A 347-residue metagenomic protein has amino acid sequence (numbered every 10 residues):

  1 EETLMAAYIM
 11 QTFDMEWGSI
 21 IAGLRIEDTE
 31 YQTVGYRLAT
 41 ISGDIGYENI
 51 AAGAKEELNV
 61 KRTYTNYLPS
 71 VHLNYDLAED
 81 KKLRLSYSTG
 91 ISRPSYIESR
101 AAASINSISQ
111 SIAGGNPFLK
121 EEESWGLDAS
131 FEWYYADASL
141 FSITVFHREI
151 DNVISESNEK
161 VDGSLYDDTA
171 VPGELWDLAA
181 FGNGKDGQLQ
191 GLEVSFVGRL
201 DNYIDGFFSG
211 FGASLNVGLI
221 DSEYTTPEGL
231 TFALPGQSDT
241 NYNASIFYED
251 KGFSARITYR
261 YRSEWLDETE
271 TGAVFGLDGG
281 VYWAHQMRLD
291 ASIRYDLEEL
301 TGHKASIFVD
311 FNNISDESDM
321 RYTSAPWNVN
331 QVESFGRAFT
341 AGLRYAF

Functional and structural regions predicted by a protein language model:
E1-D80, S104: Signature of Gram-negative outer-membrane beta-barrel scaffolds
E2-L4, R62, I91-I150, T169-E193 (+4 more regions): Outer-membrane beta-barrel signature, preferentially recognizing the C-terminal barrel domain of Gram-negative
M15-W17, I26-Q32, Y87-R93, A102 (+8 more regions): Transmembrane beta-strands of outer-membrane beta-barrel pores
E16-W17, A78-D80, A138, D201-A213 (+2 more regions): Short loop/turn motifs that connect adjacent beta-strands in outer-membrane beta-barrel proteins
G18-L24, P69, L83-L85, F141-I143 (+7 more regions): Transmembrane beta-strands of outer-membrane beta-barrel proteins
Q32-K61, I97-G115, S157-A180, T225-L230 (+1 more regions): Solvent-exposed loop segments that connect transmembrane elements
F146-E149, I154, E159-V161, Y166-T269: Gram-negative outer-membrane beta-barrel transporters
D151, F211, Y261-E270, I293-F347: C-terminal beta-signal and adjacent terminal beta-strands/loops of Gram-negative outer-membrane beta-barrel proteins
